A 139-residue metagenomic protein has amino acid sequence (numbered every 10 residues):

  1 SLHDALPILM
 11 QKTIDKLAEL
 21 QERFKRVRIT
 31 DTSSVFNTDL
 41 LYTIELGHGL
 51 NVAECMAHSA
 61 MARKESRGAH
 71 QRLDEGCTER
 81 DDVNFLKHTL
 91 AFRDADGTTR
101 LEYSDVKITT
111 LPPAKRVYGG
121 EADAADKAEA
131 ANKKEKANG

Functional and structural regions predicted by a protein language model:
S1-G139: Glycine- and aromatic-enriched mobile tails/lids
